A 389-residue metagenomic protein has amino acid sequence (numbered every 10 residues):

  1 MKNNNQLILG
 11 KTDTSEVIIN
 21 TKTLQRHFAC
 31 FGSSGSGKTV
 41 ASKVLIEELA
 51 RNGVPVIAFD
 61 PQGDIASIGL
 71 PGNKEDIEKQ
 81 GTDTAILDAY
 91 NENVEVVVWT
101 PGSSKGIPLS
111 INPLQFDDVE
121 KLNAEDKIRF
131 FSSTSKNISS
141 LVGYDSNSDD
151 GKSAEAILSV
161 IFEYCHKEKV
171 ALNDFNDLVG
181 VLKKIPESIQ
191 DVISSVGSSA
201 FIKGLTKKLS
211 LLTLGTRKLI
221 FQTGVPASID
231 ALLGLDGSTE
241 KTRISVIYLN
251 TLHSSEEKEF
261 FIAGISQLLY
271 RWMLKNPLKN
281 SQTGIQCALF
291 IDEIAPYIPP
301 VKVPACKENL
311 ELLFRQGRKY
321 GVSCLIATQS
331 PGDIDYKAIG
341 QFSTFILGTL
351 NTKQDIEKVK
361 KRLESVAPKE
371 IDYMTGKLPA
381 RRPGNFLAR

Functional and structural regions predicted by a protein language model:
M1-V17: N-terminal pre-Walker A segment at the start of P-loop NTPase domains
T12, V17-Q25, T239-E240: Phosphate-binding P-loop
V17, I57, Y336-I339, S343-R389: P-loop NTPase motor core of the ASCE superfamily
C30: Hydrophobic anchor at the beta1->P-loop junction of P-loop NTPases
S34, P331: The conserved Walker
K38: Conserved lysine of the Walker
A41, I46-V56, G63-D76, Q80-L312 (+2 more regions): P-loop NTPase motor domains
P61, D292, V322, Q329-S330 (+1 more regions): Conserved H-loop
